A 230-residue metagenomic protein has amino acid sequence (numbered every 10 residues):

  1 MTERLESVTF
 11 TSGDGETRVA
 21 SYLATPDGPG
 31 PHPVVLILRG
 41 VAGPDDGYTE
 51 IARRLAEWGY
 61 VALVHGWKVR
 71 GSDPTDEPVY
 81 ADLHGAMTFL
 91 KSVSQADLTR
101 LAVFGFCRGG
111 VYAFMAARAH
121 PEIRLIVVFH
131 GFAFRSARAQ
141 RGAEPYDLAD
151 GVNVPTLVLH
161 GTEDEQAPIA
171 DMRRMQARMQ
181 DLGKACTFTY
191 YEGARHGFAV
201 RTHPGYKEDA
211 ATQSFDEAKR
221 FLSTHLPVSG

Functional and structural regions predicted by a protein language model:
S7-A96, R138, E144-P145, G197-H203: Serine-hydrolase catalytic machinery in alpha/beta-hydrolase-like enzymes
Q95-F106: Alpha/beta-hydrolase fold nucleophile elbow
V103-G105, F129, L159: Short beta-strand immediately N-terminal to the catalytic nucleophile in serine-hydrolase-like folds
G105-G109, A113: Gly/Ala-rich beta-loop-alpha elbow adjacent to hydrolase catalytic centers
E122-A133: A conserved short beta-strand
V152, V158-H160, D164: Short beta-strand/loop motif that positions the catalytic acidic residue of the alpha/beta-hydrolase fold
P168-R178: Short alpha-helix in the alpha/beta-hydrolase fold that links the catalytic acid
L182-G230: C-terminal catalytic histidine-bearing segment of alpha/beta-hydrolase fold enzymes
